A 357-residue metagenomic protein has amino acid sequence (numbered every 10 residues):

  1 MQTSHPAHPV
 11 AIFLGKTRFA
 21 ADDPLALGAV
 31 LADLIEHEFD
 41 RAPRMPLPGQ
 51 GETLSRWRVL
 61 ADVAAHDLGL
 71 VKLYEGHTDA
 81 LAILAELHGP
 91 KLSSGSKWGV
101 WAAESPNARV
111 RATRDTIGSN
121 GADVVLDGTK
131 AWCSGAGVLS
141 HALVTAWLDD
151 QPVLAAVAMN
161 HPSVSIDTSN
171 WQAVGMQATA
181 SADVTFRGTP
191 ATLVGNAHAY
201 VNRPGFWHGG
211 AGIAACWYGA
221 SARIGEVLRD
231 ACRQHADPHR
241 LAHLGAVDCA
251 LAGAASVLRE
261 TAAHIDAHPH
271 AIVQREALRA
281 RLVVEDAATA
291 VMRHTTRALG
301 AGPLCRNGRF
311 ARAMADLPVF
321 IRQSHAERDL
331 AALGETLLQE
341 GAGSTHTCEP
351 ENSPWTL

Functional and structural regions predicted by a protein language model:
T3-A7, G302-L357: Glycine-rich phosphate/cofactor-binding loops in nucleotide/flavin-utilizing enzymes
G15-L25, A29, A255-D286, R293-C305: C-terminal helix-coil-helix/basic helical segment that borders enzyme active sites and/or dimer interfaces and provides
F19-V138, L338: Glycine-rich flavin
A80, L126-G128, F186, S221 (+2 more regions): Buried hydrophobic positions in well-ordered alpha/beta secondary-structure cores of metabolic enzymes
C133-S165: A short core secondary-structure module
Q172-S256: Glycine-rich beta->alpha junctions and the first turn(s) of the following alpha-helix
G219, G245-A252, L278, L282-T289 (+1 more regions): Generic structural signal for well-ordered, non-transmembrane alpha-helical segments in soluble/cytosolic regions
L241-A246, A271-R279, G308-A311: Short, charged, amphipathic alpha-helical segments
